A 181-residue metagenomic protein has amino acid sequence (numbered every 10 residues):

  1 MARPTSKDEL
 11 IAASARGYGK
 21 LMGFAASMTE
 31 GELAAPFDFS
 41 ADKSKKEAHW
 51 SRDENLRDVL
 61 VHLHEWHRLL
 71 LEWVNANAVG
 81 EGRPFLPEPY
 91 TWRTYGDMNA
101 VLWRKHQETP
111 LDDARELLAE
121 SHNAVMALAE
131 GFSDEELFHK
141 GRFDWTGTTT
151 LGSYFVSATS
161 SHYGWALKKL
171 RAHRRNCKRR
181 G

Functional and structural regions predicted by a protein language model:
M1-A2, K43-E47, M98-H106: A short small-residue
M1-A26: Extreme N-terminal tail/first-helix region
T5-E9, E54, D58, V101 (+2 more regions): Positions in alpha-helical segments
K7-S14, L56, A114-L118, V156-T159 (+1 more regions): Hydrophobic packing residues in well-ordered alpha-helices of helical domains and bundles
R16-K20, F24, E32-S44, A48: Charge-rich, low-complexity N-terminal segments
Y18-T29, H67-L71, N75, A119-S133 (+2 more regions): Structural signal for well-ordered, non-membrane alpha-helices
S40-D97, L137-G181: Short, contiguous alpha-helical
W92-H139: Acidic/histidine-rich alpha-helical segments that form the ligand environment of transition-metal centers
